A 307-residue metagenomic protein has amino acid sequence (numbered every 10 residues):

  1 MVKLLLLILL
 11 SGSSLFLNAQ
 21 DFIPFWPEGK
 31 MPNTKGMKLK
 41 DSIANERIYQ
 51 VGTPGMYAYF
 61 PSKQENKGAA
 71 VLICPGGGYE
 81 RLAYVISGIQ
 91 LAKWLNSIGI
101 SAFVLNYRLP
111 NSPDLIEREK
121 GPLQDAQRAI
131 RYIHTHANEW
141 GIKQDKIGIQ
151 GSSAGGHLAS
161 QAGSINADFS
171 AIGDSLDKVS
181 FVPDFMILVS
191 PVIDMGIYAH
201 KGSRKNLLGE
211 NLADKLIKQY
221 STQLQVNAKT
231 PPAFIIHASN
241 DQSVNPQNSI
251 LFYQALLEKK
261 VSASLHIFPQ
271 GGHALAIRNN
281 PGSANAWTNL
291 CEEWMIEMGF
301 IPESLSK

Functional and structural regions predicted by a protein language model:
Q20-E65: N-terminal cap/lid segment of alpha/beta-hydrolase-fold proteins
I43, P191-Q225, P231: Mobile cap/lid helix-loop segments that gate and shape the active-site cleft of serine hydrolases
K67-G76: Short beta-strand element of the alpha/beta-hydrolase
A83-Y84, Q90, Y107-Q144, P281-N285: Catalytic nucleophile-loop/oxyanion-hole region of alpha/beta-hydrolase and closely related hydrolase-like folds
Y84-V104: Short amphipathic alpha-helix adjacent to the substrate-entry channel of hydrolases
R128-K201, I217-K218: Primarily recognizes the serine-hydrolase "nucleophile elbow" in alpha/beta-hydrolase and SGNH/GDSL folds
I235-H237, D241: Short beta-strand/loop motif that positions the catalytic acidic residue of the alpha/beta-hydrolase fold
I250-K307: C-terminal catalytic histidine-bearing segment of alpha/beta-hydrolase fold enzymes
